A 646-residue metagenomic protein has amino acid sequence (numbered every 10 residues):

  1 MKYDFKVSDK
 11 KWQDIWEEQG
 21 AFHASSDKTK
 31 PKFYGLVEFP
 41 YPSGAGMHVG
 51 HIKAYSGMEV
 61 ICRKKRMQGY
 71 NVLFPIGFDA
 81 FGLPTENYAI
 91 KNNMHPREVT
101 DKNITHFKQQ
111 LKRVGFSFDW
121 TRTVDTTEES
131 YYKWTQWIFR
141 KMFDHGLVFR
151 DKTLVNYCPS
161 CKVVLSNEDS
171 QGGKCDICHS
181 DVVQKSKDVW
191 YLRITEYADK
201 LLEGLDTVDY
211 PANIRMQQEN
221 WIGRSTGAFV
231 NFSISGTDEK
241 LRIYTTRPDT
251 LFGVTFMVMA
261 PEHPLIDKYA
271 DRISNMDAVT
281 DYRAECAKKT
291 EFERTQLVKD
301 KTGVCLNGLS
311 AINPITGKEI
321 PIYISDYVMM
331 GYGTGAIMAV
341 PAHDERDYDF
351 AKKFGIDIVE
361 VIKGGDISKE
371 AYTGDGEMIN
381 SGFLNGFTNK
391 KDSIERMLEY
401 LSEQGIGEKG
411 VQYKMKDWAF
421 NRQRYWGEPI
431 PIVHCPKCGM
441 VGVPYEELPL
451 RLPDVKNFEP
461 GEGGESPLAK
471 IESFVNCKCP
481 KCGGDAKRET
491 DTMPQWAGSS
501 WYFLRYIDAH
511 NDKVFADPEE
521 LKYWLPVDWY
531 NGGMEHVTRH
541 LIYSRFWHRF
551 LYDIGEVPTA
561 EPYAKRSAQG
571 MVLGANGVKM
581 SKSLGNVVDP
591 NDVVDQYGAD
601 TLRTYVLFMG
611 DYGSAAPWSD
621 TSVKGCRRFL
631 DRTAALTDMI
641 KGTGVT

Functional and structural regions predicted by a protein language model:
M1-L36, R66-P75, V99-H106, Y282-Y323 (+1 more regions): Conserved oxyanion/phosphate-binding beta-strand-loop segments in alpha/beta enzyme cores
K2, I15-Q19, K91-L241, P248 (+6 more regions): Residue patterns forming the tRNA-binding/recognition surfaces of aminoacyl-tRNA synthetases and related DALR
G20-S25, Y70-N71, V114-D119, H145-V148 (+3 more regions): Surface-exposed helix-capping loop/turn segments at secondary-structure junctions
S25-M94, T100, T123-I138, T245-T246 (+2 more regions): N-terminal catalytic cores of NTP/NDP-binding nucleotidyl/phosphoryl-transfer enzymes
P42-L73, C175, Y332-I362, G427-P436 (+1 more regions): Conserved active-site neighborhood of enzyme catalytic/cofactor-binding cores
M58-E59, N71, H263-D366: Catalytic alpha/beta core of large soluble enzyme barrels
V182-Q184, I194, F252-D281, E377-N380: Nucleotide/phosphate-binding sheet-loop regions of phosphoryl- and nucleotidyl-transfer enzymes
N231-S235, I312-P314, L573: A generic structural motif
